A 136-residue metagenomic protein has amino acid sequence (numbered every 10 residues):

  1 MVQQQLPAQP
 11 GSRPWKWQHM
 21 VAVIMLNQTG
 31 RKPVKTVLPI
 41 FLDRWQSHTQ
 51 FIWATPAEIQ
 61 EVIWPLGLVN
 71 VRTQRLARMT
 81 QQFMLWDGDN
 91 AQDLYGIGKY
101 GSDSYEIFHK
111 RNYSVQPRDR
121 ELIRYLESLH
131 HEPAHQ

Functional and structural regions predicted by a protein language model:
M1-G88, Q136: N-terminal polyanion-binding entry modules of DNA glycosylases/AP lyases and select other DNA-binding proteins
Q18-M25, L76-H130: Catalytic DNA-binding helix-loop module of base-excision-repair DNA glycosylases/AP lyases
H131-H135: Generic C-terminal helix-cap and adjacent flexible tail
